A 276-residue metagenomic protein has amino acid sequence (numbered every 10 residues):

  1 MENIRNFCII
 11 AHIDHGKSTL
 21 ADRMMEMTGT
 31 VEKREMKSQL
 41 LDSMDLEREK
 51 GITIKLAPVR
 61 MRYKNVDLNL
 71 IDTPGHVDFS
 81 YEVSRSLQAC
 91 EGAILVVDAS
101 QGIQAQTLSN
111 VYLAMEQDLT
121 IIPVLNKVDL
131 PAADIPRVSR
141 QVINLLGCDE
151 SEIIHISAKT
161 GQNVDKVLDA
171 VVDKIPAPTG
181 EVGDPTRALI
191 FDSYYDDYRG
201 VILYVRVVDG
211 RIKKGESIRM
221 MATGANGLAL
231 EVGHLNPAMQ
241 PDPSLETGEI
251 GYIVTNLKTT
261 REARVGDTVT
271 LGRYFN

Functional and structural regions predicted by a protein language model:
M1-I103, N110, L189-D197: P-loop NTPase switch module centered on the Walker A-proximal segment
N6-I9, T19, R23, T120-I122 (+5 more regions): Hydrophobic regular secondary-structure detector
I13-H15, M25, H76, D98-G102 (+7 more regions): Short, ordered loop/turn segments at secondary-structure junctions
R23-M24, E82-R85, A89, Q106-L113 (+3 more regions): Alpha-helical scaffold elements adjacent to nucleotide-binding pockets in ATP/GTP-utilizing enzyme cores
K33-E35, Q104-A105, L130-P136, G161-K166 (+1 more regions): Switch/connector loops and helix/strand junctions flanking conserved nucleotide-binding motifs in nucleotide-processing
G92-E150: Conserved C-terminal guanine-recognition region of P-loop GTPase G domains, centered on the G4
L146-N276: Conserved catalytic-core segments of large NTP-driven translation/proteostasis enzymes
